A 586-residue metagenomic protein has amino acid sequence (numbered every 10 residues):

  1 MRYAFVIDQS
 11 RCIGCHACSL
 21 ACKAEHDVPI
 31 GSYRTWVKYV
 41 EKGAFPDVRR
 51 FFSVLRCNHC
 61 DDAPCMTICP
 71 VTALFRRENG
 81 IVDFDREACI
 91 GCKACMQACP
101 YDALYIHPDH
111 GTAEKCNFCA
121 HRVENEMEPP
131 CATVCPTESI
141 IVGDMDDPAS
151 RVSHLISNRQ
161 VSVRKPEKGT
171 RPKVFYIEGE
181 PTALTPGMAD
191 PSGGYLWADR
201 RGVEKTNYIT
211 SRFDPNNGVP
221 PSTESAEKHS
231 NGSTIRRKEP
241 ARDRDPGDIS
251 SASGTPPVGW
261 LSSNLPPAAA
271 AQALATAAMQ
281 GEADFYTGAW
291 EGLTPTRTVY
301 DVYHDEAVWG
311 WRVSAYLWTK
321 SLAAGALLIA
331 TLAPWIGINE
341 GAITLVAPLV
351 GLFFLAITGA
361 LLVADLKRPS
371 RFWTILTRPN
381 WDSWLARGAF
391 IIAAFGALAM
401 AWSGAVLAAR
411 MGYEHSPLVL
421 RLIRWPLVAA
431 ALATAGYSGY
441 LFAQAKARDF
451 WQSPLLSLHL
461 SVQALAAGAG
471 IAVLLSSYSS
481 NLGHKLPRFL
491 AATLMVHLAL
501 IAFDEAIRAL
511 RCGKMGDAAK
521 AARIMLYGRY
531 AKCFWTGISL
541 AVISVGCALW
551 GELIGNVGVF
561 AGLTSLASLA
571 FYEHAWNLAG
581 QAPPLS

Functional and structural regions predicted by a protein language model:
M1-Y300, F353, S565: Non-ligating segments of multi-cofactor redox enzymes
E78, D109, N125, G143-N158 (+10 more regions): Iron-sulfur-associated redox domains of electron-transfer enzymes in respiratory and anaerobic energy metabolism
S251, S263-T276, V557-S586: TerminUS-proximal long segments
A283-T298, D305-T331, T344-L345, G351-L361: Terminal, non-catalytic protein-protein interaction segments that mediate quaternary/complex assembly
V308-W311, A315-L322, P334-A342, P379-S383 (+1 more regions): Long, contiguous internal "core" modules enriched in hydrophobic/ aromatic residues
A326-I391, L398: Membrane helical hairpin/interfacial module
G359-V363, A386-G388, A466, F571-A579: Juxtamembrane membrane-interface segments at transmembrane alpha-helix termini
L366-R368, E505-M515, W576-S586: A cytosolic-side transmembrane-helix exit/cap motif
